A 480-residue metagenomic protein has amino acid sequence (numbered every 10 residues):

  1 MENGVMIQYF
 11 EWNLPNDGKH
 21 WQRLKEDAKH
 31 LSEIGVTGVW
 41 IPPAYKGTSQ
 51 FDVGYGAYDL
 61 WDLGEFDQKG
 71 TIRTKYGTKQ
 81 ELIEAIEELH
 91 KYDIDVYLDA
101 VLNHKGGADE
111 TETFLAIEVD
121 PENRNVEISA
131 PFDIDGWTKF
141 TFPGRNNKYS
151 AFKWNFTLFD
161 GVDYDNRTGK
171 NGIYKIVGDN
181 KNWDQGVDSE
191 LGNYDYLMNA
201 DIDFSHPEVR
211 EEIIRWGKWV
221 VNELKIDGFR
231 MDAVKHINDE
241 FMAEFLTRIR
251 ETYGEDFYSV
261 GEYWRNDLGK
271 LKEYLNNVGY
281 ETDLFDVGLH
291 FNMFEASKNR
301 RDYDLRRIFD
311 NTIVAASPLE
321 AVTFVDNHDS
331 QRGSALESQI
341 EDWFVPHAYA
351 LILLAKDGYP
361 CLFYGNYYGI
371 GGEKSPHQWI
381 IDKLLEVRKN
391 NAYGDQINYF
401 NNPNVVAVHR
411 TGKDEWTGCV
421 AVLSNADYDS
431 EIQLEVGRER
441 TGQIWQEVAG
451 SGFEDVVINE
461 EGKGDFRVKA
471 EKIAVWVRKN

Functional and structural regions predicted by a protein language model:
M1-G18, Y196-S205: Boundary/entry segment of secreted carbohydrate-active catalytic domains
E2-V5, R23-E33, P43-Y45, S49-G64 (+5 more regions): Active-site-proximal helices and loops of the catalytic beta/alpha 8
V5, E11-K19, R23-K25, V39 (+2 more regions): Active-site-adjacent substrate/metal-binding segments within catalytic domains of carbohydrate-active enzymes
P15-Q22, Y76, Q80, P207 (+4 more regions): Soluble non-cytosolic domains of exported or imported proteins
T74-A108: Substrate-binding cleft of carbohydrate-active enzyme catalytic domains
E118-N193: Core domains of carbohydrate- and sulfate-ester-processing enzymes
G178-K218, E223, V234: Active-site-adjacent "subsite" loops/lids of carbohydrate-active enzymes
